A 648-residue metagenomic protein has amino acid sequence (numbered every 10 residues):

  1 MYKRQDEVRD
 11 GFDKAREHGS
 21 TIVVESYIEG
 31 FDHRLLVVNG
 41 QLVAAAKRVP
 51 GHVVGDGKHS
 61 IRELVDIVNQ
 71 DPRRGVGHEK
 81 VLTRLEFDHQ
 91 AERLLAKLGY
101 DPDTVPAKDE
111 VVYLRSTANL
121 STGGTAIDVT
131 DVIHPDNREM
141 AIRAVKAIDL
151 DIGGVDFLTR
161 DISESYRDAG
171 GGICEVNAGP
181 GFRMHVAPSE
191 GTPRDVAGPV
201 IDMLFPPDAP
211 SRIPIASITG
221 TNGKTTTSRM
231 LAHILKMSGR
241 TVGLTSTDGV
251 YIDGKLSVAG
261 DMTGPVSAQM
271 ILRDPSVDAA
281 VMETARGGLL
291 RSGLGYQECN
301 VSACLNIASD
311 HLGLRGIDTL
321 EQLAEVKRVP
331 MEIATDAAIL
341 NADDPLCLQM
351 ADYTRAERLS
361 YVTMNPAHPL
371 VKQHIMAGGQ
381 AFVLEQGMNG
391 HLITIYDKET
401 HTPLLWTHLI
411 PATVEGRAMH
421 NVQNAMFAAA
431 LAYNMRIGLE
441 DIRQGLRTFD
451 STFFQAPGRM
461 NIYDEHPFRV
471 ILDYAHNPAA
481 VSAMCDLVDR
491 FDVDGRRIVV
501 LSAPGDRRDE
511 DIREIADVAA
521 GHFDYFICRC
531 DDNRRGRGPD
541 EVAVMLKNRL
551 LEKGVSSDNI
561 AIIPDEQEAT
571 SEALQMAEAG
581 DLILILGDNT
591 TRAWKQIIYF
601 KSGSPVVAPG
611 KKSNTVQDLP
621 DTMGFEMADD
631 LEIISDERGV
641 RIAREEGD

Functional and structural regions predicted by a protein language model:
K3-L85, P135: Active-site nucleotide/adenylate-binding loops and adjacent lid/helix of ATP-dependent enzymes
S26-I28, F157-T159, A356-M388, L446-F449 (+2 more regions): Beta-strand->loop->alpha-helix junctions that form or flank phosphate-binding loops in nucleotide-handling enzymes
Y27, V37, Q41-E63, Q90 (+2 more regions): ATP-dependent carboxylate activation and anion-phosphoryl transfer catalytic cores that bind Mg-ATP to form
I67-V112: Oxyanion-binding "anion nests"
D156, T245, E283, L305 (+5 more regions): Residue-level signal for inorganic ion chemistry
P207-V250: Walker A (P-loop) phosphate-binding motif
L256-R355, L359-Q373, L409-E415, P478: Flexible active-site lid/hinge loop adjacent to a nucleotide/diphosphate and Mg2+-phosphate binding pocket
G316, E415-A418, A430-L439, Q444-D648: ATP-dependent carboxylate-amine ligase
